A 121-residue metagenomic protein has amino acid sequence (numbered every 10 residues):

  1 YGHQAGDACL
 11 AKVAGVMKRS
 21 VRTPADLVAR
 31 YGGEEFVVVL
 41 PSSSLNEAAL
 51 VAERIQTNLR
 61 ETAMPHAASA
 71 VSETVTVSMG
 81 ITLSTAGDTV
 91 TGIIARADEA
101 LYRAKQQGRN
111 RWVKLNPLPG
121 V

Functional and structural regions predicted by a protein language model:
Y1-L10, V16-M17, G32-G33, V37: Catalytic-site-adjacent helices and loops of nucleotide signaling machinery
C9, V37-N58, I93: Short helix/loop segment flanking the catalytic signature motif in cyclic-nucleotide metabolism enzymes
K12-T23, P41: Short regulatory alpha-helical coupling segments that immediately precede and/or link into cyclic nucleotide signaling
A14-K18, E47-P65, D98: Alpha-helical scaffold within the catalytic cores of cyclic-nucleotide enzymes
L27-R30: A short pre-motif secondary-structure segment
V37, S78-I81: Short aromatic/hydrophobic contact patches that present stacked aromatics for nucleic-acid/ligand binding
N46-A52, T82-V121: Catalytic-core segments of nucleotide cyclases and related cyclic-nucleotide turnover enzymes
E73-V77: PAS and PAS-like sensory/regulatory domains
